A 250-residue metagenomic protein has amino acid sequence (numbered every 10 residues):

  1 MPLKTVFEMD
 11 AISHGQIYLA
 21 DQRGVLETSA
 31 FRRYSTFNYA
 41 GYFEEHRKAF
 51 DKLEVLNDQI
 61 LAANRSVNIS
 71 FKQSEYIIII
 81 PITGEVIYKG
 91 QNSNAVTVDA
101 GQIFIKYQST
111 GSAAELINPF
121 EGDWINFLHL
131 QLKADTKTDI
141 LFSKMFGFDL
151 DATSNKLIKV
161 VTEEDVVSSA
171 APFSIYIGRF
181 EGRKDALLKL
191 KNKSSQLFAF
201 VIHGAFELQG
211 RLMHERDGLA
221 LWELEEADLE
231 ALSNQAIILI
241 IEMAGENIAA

Functional and structural regions predicted by a protein language model:
E8-D10, G15, F142-F146: A hydrophobic alpha-helical transmembrane-helix feature that marks the membrane cores and membrane-interface segments
S13-E45, K52-Q73, E85-G90, A95-V98 (+4 more regions): Conserved short histidine dyad/triad with adjacent acidic residue
K72-I87, Q131-K133, G178, K191-E207: Short, conserved beta-strand element in jelly-roll/cupin
G90-Q108, L150-T153, E207-D228: Short acidic-glycine-tyrosine-enriched beta hairpin
Q108-T138, S169-A171, E223-A250: Ligand-binding loop in jelly-roll beta-barrel domains
D123-I125, A152-N155, A170-I175, R183 (+2 more regions): Short gly/pro-enriched beta-turn/loop segments at secondary-structure junctions
L128-D165: A contiguous pocket-lining binding segment that forms or flanks enzyme active sites
E181-E230: A conserved acidic, glycine/proline-rich C-terminal tail/linker
